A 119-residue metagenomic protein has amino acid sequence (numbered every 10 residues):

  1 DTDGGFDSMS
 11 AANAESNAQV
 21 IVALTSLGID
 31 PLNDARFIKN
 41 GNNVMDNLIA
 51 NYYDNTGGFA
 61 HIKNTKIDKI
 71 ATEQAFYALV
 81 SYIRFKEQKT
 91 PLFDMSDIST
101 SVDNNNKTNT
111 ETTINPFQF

Functional and structural regions predicted by a protein language model:
T2-K39, Y53-E87: An alpha-helical repeat/solenoid feature that recognizes helix-turn-helix modules
N43: Active-site-adjacent helix/loop segment of glycosyltransferases that harbors family-specific signature motifs
D46-Y53: HEAT/HEAT-like alpha-solenoid repeats
N47, G58-F117: Terminal, non-catalytic domain-edge segments
